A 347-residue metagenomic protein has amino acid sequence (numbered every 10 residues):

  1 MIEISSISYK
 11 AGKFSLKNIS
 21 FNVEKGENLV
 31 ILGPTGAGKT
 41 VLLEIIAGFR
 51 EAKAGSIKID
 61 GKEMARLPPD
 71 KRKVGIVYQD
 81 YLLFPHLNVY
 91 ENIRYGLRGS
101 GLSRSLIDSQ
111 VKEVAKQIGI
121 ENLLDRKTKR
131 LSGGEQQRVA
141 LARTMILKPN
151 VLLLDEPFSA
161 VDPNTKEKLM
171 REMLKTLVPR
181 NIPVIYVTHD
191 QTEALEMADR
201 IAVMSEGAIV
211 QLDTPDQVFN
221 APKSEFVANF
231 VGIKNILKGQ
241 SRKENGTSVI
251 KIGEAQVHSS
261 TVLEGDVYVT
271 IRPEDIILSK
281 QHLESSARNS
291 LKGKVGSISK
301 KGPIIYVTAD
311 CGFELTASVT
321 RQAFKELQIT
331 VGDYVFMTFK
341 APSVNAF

Functional and structural regions predicted by a protein language model:
I4-I7, F14-E24, G55: Conserved beta-strand
L32-P34: The feature captures the beta-strand-to-loop junction immediately N-terminal to the Walker
T40-L43, V139: ABC ATPase nucleotide-binding domain helices that frame the ATP-binding cleft
A47: Helix-to-loop junction immediately C-terminal to a conserved catalytic motif
K53-S56, E206: Conserved coupling/switch loops of ABC nucleotide-binding domains, chiefly the family-specific signature
G55-E63: Conserved ABC transporter NBD signature motif
K73-G75, Q79, H86-F226: ABC ATPase nucleotide-binding domains
G253-S299, S318-F347: Glycine/charge-rich catalytic "coupling/switch" loops of P-loop NTPases
